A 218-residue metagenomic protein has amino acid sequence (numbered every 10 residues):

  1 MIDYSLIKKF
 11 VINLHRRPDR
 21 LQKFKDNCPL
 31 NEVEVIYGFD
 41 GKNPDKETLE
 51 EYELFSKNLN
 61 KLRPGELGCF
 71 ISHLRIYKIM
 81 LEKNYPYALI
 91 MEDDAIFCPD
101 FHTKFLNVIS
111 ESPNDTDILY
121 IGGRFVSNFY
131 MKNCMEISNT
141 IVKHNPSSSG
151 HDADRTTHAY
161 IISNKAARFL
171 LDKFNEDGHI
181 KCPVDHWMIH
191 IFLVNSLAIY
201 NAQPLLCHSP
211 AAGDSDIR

Functional and structural regions predicted by a protein language model:
M1-M91, A95-R218: An acidic/histidine-cluster motif and surrounding catalytic segment that typifies divalent-metal-assisted enzyme active
